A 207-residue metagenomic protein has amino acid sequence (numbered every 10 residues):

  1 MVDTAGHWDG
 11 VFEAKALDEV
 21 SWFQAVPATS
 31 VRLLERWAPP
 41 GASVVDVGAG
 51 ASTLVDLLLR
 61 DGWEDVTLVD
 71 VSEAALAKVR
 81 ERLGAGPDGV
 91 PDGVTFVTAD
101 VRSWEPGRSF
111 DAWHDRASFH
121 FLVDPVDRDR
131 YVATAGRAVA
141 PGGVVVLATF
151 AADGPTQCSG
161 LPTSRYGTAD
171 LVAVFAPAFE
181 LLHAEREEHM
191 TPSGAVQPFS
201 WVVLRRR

Functional and structural regions predicted by a protein language model:
M1-R108, L122-R207: Class I (Rossmann-like) S-adenosyl-L-methionine-dependent methyltransferase catalytic domain, capturing the SAM-binding
D111: Conserved acidic residues
H114: A conserved beta-strand element that flanks and buttresses the S-adenosyl-L-methionine
A117-F121: Short catalytic micro-motifs in class I SAM-dependent methyltransferases
